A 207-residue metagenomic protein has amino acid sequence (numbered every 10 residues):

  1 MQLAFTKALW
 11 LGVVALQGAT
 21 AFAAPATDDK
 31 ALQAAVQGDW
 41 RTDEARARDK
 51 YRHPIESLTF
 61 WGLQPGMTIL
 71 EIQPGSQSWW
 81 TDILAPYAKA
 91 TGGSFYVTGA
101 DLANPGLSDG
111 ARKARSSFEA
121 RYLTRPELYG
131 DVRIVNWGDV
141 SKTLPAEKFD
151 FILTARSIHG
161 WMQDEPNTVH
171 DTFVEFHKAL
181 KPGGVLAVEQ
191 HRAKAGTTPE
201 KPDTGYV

Functional and structural regions predicted by a protein language model:
L32-F60, Q64: Class I SAM-dependent methyltransferase Rossmann-like catalytic core, especially the SAM/SAH-binding loop
Q64, K89, M162, L180-P182: Helix-to-beta-strand junctions that scaffold the AdoMet/dcAdoMet cofactor pocket in Class I SAM-dependent enzymes
P65-S76: Conserved class I S-adenosyl-L-methionine
Y96, G183-H191: Conserved beta-strand signature within the Rossmann-like core of class I S-adenosyl-L-methionine
D109-S141: S-adenosyl-L-methionine
K142-I152: A short acidic, Gly/Pro-enriched loop at the edge of an enzyme's catalytic core that lines a small-molecule cofactor
T168-P182: A short glycine-rich, Lys/Arg-flanked "PGG" loop and its adjoining helix->strand segment in the class I
P199-V207: Conserved Class I S-adenosyl-L-methionine
